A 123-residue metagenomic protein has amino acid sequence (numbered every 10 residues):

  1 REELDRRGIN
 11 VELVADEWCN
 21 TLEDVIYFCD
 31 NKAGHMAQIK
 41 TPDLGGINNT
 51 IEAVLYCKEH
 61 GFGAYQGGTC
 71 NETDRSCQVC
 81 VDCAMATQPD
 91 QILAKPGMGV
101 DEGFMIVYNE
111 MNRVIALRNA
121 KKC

Functional and structural regions predicted by a protein language model:
R1-A86, Q91-M111: Catalytic core of soluble alpha/beta enzymes
V107-C123: C-terminal extensions of enzymes
